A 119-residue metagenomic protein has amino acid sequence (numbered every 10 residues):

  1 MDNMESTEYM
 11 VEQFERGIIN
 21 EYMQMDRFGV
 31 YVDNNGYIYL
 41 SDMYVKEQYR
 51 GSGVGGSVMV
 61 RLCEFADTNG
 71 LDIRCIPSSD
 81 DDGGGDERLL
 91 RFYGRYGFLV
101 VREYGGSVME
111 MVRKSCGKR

Functional and structural regions predicted by a protein language model:
N3-Y37, S41: Acetyl-CoA-dependent GNAT
I18-F28, S78-D82, D86-L89, M111: Extended, composition-driven regions rather than compact fold-specific motifs
G29, G55, K118-R119: Terminal leader/tail segments of proteins
N34-E47, R74-I76: Conserved acetyl-CoA binding element of GNAT-fold acetyltransferases
S41, D86, R102-R119: C-terminal "cap" of GNAT-fold acetyltransferases
V45, G51-E64, R95: Conserved acetyl-CoA-binding loop-helix of GNAT-fold acetyltransferases
A66-D82: Conserved GNAT acetyl-CoA-binding A-motif
Y93-V101: Conserved acetyl-CoA-binding loop of GNAT-fold acetyltransferases
